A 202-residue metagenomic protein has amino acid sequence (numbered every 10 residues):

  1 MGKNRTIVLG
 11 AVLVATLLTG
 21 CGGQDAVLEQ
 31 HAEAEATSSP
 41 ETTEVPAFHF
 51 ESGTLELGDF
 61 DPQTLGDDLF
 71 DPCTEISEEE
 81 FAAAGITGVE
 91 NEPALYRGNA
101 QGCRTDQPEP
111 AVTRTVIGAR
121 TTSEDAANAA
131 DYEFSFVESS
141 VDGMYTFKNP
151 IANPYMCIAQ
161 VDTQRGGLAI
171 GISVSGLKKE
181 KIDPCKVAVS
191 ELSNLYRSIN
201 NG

Functional and structural regions predicted by a protein language model:
M1-K3: N-terminal secretory signal peptides that target proteins for export/translocation
R5-G10, E56-D61, I86-P93, I170-S173: Short, intrinsically disordered, charge-biased short linear motifs at domain edges
R5-V8, L17-V45: Bacterial lipoprotein signal-peptidase II cleavage site
G22, P72-T74, G102-R104, M156-I158 (+1 more regions): Sequence contexts marking disulfide-bonded cysteines in secreted/extracellular proteins
E33-L69: N-terminal low-complexity, Pro/Thr/Ser-rich intrinsically disordered segments that act as propeptides or flexible
L69-T74, E138: Negatively charged, low-complexity tracts enriched in Asp/Glu with abundant Ser/Thr
E79, A83-D142: Short, solvent-exposed recognition patches
F136-G202: A short, solvent-exposed beta-edge/loop patch
